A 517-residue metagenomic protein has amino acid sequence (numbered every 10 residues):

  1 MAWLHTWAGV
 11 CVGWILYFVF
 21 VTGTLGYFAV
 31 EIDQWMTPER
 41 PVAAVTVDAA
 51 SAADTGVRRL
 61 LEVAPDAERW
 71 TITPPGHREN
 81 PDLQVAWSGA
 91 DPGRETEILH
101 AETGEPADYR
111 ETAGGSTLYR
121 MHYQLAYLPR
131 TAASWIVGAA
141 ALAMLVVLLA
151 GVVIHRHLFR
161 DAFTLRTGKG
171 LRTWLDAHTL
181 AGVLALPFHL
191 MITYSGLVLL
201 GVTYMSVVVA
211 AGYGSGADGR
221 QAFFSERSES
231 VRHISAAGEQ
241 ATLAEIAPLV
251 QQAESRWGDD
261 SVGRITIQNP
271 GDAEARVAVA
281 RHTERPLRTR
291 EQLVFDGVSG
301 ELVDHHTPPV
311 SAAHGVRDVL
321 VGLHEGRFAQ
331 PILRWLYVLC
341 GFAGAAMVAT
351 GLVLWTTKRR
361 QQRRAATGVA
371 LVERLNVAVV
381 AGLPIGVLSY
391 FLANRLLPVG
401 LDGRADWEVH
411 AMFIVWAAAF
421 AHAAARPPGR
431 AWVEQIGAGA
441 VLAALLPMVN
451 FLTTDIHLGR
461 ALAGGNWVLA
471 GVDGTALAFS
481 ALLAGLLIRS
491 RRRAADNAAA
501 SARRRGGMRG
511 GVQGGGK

Functional and structural regions predicted by a protein language model:
M1-I32, T131-A217, L392: Internal alpha-helical transmembrane segments
F18, L25-G115, Y119, Y123-A126: Juxtamembrane extramembrane loops of integral membrane proteins
E39-T73, R232-Q268: Short, non-transmembrane alpha-helical segments in secretory-pathway proteins
W87-Y123, L149, T283-G322, A346-V353: Extended, hydrophilic extramembrane loops/domains of integral membrane proteins
W135-I154, I332-T357, I414-A418: Selective detector of the "anchor" transmembrane alpha-helix that sits immediately C-terminal
L158, I332-L397: Core alpha-helical transmembrane segments of integral membrane proteins
T193-G238, A366-A494: Alpha-helical transmembrane segments forming the membrane-embedded cores of inner-membrane proteins across
R492-K517: Short, highly charged, low-complexity non-transmembrane loops/tails of multi-pass membrane proteins
